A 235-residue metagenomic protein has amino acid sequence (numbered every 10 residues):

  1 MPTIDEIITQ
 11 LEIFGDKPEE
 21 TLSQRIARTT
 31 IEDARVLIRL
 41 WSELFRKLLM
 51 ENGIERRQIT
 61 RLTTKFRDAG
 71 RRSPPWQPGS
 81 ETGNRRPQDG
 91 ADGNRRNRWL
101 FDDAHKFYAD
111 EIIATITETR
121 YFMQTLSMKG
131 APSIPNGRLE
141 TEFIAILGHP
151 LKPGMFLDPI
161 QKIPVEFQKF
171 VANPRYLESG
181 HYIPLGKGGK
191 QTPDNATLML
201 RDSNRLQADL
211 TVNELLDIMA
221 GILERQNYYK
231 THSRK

Functional and structural regions predicted by a protein language model:
M1-Q124: Mixed-charge, low-complexity interaction segments
I7, G15, A34, W41-F45 (+2 more regions): Intrinsically disordered, low-complexity tails and linkers flanking structured domains
D102-I160: Short, charged surface segments at domain edges that flank catalytic/cofactor-binding sites
P159-L198: Histidine-centered nuclease catalytic patch
I163-P164, D202-L206: Cys/His-rich metal-chelating microdomains
G186-T197, R205-K235: Polybasic, low-complexity binding patches
